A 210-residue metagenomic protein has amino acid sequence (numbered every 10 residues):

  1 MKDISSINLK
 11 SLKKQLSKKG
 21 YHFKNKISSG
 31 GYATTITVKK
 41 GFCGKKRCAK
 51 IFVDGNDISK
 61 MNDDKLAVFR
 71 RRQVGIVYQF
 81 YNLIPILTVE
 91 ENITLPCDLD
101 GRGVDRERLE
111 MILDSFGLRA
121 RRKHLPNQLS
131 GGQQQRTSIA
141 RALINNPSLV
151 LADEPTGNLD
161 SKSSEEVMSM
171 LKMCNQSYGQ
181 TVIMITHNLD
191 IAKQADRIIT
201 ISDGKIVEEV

Functional and structural regions predicted by a protein language model:
M1-Q15: Juxta-kinase regulatory segment immediately upstream of eukaryotic protein kinase catalytic domains
N25-G30: Protein kinase glycine-rich loop
T34: Conserved N-lobe ATP-binding subsite of Hanks-type protein kinase domains, especially the beta3 VAIK lysine
G41-I51: ATP-binding glycine-rich loop module of kinase domains
F52-Q194, I198-T200: ABC family nucleotide-binding domain
I198-V210: H-loop (His-switch) and adjacent beta-strand-loop-beta switch element of ABC-type ATPase nucleotide-binding domains
